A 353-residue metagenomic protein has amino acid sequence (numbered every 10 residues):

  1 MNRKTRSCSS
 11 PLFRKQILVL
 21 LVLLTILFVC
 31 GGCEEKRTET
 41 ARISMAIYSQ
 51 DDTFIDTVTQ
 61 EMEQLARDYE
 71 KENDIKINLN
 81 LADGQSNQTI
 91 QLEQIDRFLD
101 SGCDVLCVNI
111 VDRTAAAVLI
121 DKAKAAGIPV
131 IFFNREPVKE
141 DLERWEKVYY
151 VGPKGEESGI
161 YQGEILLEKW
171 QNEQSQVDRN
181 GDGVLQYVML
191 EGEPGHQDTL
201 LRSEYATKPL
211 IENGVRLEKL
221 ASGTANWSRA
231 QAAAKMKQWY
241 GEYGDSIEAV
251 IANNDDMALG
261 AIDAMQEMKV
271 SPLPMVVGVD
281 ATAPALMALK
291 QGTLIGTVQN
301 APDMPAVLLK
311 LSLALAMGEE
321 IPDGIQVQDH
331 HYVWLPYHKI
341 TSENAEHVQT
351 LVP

Functional and structural regions predicted by a protein language model:
M1-R42, D121-A126, E346-H347: Short, low-complexity disordered leader/linker segments with a strong preference for bacterial N-terminal type II
C33, G183-P194, M304-P353: Hinge/cleft segment of the Venus flytrap/periplasmic-binding protein
R42-L65, Y69, N80-L92, C103 (+3 more regions): Extracytoplasmic "Venus flytrap"
F54-E70, S158-Q162, Q197-R216, Q231 (+2 more regions): Short, solvent-exposed amphipathic alpha-helices that sit in or adjacent to ligand/effector-binding or catalytic
Y69-G84, M189, I211-A225: Short beta-strand elements in bilobed, periplasmic/extracellular small-molecule ligand-binding domains
Q91, Y150-D182, A232, A281-A285 (+1 more regions): Hydrophobic alpha-helical segments within soluble ligand-binding/sensing domains
V108-A125, A206, L220-M287: Hydrophobic alpha-helical
L119-E157, Q176-V184, T282-A288: Flexible loop/hinge segments that line or gate small-molecule binding clefts
